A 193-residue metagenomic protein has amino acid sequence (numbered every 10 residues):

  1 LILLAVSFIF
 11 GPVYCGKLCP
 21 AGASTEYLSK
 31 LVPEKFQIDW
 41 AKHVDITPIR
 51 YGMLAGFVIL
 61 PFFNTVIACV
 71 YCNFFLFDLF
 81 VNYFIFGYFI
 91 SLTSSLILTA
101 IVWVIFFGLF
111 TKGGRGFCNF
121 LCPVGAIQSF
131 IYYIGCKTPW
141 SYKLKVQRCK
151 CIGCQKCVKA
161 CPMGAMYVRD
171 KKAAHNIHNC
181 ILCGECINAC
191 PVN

Functional and structural regions predicted by a protein language model:
L1-K171, I177-N179, G184-N193: Non-ligating segments of multi-cofactor redox enzymes
